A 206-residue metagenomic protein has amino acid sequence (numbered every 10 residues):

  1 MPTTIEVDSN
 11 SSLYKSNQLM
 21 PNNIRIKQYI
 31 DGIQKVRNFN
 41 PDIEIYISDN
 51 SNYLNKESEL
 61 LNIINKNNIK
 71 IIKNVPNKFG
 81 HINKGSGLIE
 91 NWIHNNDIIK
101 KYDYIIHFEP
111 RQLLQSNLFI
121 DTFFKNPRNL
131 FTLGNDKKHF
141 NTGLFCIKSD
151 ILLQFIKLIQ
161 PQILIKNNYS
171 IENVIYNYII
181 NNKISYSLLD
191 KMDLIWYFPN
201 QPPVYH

Functional and structural regions predicted by a protein language model:
M1-H206: ER/Golgi luminal nucleotide-sugar-dependent glycosyltransferases, focusing on the catalytic module
